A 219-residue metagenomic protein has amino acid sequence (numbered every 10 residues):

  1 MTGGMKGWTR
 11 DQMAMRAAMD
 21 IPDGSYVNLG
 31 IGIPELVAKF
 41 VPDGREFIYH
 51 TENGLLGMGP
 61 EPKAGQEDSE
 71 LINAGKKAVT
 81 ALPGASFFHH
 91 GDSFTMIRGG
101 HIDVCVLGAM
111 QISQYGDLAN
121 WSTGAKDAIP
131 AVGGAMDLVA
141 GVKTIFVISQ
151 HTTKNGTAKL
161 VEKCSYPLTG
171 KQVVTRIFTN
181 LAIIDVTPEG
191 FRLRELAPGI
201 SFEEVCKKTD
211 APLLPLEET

Functional and structural regions predicted by a protein language model:
T2, W8-Q12, K63-E218: Conserved phosphate- and dinucleotide-binding cores of soluble alpha/beta proteins, encompassing both enzyme active
T2-L82: N-terminal active-site beta-alpha-beta segment that forms phosphate/nucleotide-binding and substrate-recognition loops
